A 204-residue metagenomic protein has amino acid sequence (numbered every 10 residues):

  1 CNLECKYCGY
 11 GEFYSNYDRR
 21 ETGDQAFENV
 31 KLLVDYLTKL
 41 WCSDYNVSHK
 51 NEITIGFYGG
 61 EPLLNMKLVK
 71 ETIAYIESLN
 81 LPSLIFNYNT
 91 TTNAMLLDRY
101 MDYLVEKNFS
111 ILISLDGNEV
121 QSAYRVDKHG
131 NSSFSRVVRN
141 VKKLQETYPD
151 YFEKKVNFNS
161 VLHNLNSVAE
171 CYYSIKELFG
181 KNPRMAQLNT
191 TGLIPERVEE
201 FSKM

Functional and structural regions predicted by a protein language model:
C1-Y7, S133, V137: Active-site cores of enzymes that catalyze phosphoryl transfer or operate on phosphate-rich substrates
L3-R99: Conserved alpha-helical substructure of the radical SAM core
Y14-S15, P62-L64, A94-D98, S110-N131 (+2 more regions): Conserved radical SAM core fold
N51, L84-F86, K107, Y151-K154: A short helix-to-beta-strand connector/capping loop
I53-I55, Y88-T90, I111-I113, K154-S160 (+1 more regions): Hydrophobic faces of well-ordered beta-strands that scaffold small-molecule active sites in alpha/beta enzyme cores
E71, R99-Y103, E170-S174: A short acidic, amphipathic alpha-helical/loop segment
V105-I111, L178-N182: Glycine-enriched alpha-helix->loop->beta-strand junction motifs that scaffold or abut catalytic
R125-V138, K142, E146-M204: Radical SAM enzyme [4Fe-4S]-AdoMet core and its adjacent flexible, acidic and glycine-rich loops/tails across
